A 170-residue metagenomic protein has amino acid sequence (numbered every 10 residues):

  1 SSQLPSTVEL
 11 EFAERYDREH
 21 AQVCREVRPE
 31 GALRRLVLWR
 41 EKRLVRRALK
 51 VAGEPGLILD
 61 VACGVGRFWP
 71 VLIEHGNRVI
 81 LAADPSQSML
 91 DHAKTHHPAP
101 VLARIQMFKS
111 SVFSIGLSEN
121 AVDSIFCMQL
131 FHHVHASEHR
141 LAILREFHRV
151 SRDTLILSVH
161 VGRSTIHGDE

Functional and structural regions predicted by a protein language model:
S1-A52: Conserved class I S-adenosyl-L-methionine
P55-G64: Conserved class I S-adenosyl-L-methionine
V65-F113: Class I SAM-dependent methyltransferase SAM/SAH-binding core
S114-E119: Short conserved loop adjoining the S-adenosyl-L-methionine
F126: A conserved beta-strand element that flanks and buttresses the S-adenosyl-L-methionine
Q129-H133: Short catalytic micro-motifs in class I SAM-dependent methyltransferases
L141-D153: A short glycine-rich, Lys/Arg-flanked "PGG" loop and its adjoining helix->strand segment in the class I
I156-E170: Conserved class I S-adenosyl-L-methionine
